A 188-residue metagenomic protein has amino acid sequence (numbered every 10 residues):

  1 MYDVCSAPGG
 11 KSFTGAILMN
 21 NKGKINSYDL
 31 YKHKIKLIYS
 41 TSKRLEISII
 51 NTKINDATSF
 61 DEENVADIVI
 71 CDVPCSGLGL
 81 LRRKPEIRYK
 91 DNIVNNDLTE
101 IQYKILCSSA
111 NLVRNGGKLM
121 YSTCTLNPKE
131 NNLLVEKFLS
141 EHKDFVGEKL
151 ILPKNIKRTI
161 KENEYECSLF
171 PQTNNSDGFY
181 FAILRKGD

Functional and structural regions predicted by a protein language model:
M1-D188: S-adenosylmethionine
